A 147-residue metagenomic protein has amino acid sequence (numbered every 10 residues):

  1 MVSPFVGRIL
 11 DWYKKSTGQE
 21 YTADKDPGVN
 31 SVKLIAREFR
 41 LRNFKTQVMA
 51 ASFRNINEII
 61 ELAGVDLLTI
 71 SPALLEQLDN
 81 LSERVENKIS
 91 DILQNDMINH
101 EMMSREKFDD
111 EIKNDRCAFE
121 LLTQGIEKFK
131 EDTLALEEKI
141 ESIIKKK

Functional and structural regions predicted by a protein language model:
M1-I92: Catalytic alpha/beta core domains of metabolic enzymes, predominantly
I89-K147: C-terminal extensions of enzymes
